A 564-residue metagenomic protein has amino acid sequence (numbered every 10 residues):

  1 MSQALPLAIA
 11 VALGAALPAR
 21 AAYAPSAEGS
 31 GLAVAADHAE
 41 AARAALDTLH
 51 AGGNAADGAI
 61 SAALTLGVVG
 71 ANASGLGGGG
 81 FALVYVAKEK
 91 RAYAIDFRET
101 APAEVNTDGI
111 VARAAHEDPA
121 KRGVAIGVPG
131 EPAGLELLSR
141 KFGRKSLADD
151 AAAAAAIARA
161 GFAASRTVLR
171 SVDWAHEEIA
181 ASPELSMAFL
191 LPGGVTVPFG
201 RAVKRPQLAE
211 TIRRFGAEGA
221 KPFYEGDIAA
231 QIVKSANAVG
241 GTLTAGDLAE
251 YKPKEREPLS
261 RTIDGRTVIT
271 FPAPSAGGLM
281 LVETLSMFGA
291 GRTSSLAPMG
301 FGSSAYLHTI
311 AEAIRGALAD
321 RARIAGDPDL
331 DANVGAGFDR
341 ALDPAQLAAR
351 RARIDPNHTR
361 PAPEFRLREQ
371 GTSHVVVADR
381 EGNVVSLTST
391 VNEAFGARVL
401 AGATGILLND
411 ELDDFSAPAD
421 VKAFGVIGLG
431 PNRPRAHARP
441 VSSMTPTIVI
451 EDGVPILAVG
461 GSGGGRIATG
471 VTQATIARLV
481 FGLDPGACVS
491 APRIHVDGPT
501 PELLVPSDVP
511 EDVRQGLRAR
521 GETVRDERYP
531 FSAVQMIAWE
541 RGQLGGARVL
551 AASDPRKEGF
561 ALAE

Functional and structural regions predicted by a protein language model:
A4-A16: Bacterial N-terminal signal peptides
A21-R43, D47, N54-E218, F223-E225 (+6 more regions): Noncatalytic scaffold domains of N-terminal-nucleophile
V68-Y85, E89-Y93, T242-T244, V384-E451 (+2 more regions): Active-site rim segments in enzyme catalytic domains, especially the processed small/beta chain of N-terminal
E255, E369-T372, A394, S442-M444: Short, small/polar residue-rich loop motifs at catalytic or cofactor-binding pockets
I269-G278, T372-V376, T388-V399, G461-A468: Glycine-rich phosphate/pyrophosphate-binding beta-alpha loops
T293-V391, L400-T404, E411, A419 (+2 more regions): Internal maturation/activation junctions in enzymes
H437-A438, V471, V480-Y529: Extended C-terminal subregions enriched in glycine
